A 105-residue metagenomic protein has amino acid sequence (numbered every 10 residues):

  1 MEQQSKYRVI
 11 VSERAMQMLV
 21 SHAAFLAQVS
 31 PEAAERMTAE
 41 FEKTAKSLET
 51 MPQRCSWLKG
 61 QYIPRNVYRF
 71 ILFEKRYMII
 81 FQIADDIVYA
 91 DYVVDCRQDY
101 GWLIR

Functional and structural regions predicted by a protein language model:
M1-E40: Arg/Lys-rich, positively charged N-terminal/basic patches that mediate binding to nucleic acids
E42-K43, R69: Localized chelating/binding microdomains that coordinate divalent metal ions or stabilize phosphate-bearing
E49-Q53: Short proline/glycine- and basic residue-enriched helix-capping loop/turn segments at helix->loop/beta transitions
C55-D85: Basic/aromatic recognition patch in beta-strand/loop cores that engages polyanionic ligands
F73-M78, Q82-R105: Enriched for short, Lys/Arg-rich terminal
